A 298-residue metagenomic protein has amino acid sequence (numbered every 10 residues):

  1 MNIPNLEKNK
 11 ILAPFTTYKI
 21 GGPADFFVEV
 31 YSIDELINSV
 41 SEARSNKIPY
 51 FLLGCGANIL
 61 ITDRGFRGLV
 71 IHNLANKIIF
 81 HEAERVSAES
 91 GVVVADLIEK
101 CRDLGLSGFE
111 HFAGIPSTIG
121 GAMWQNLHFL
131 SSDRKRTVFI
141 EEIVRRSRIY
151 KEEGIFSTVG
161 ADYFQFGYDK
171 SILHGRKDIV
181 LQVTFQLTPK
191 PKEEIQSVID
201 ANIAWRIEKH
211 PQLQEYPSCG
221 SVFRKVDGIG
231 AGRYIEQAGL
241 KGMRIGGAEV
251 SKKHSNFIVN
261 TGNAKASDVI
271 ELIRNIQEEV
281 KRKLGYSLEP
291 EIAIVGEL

Functional and structural regions predicted by a protein language model:
M1-Q125, F129: Anion-binding (especially nucleotide phosphate/pyrophosphate-binding) glycine-rich loop and adjoining beta-alpha core
L6-K8, P14-T17, I59, Y150-K151 (+4 more regions): Phosphate/pyrophosphate- and phosphate-bearing ligand-binding catalytic cores of soluble enzymes
I37, S41, E99, E271-R274 (+2 more regions): A broad, structural surface signal
N46, L53-C55, E142-I143, Y216-P217 (+1 more regions): Short, basic and Ser/Thr-rich N-terminal targeting/leader segments
K77-I79, R145-I149: Short polybasic amphipathic segments
G120-S131, R136, S157, D162-Y163 (+1 more regions): Core subunits and conserved enzymes of cellular information-processing and envelope-translocation systems across
T137-F139, L213: Short Gly/Pro-enriched turn/cap motifs at secondary-structure boundaries
